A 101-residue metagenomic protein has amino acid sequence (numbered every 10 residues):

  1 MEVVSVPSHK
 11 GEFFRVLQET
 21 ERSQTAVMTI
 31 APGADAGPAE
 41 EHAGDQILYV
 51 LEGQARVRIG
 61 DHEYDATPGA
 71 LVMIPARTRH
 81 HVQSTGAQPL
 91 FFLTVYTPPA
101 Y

Functional and structural regions predicted by a protein language model:
M1-A26, G37-P38: A short, N-terminal "cap"/entry segment at the start of jelly-roll beta-barrel domains of the cupin/DSBH fold
E21-S23, P32-D35, Q54, P98-Y101: Short, charged/polar surface micro-motifs in flexible loops or helix N-caps
T29-A31, E41-V57: Short, conserved beta-strand element in jelly-roll/cupin
I47, Q54-R56, E63, R79 (+1 more regions): Structural motif
D61-A76: Short acidic-glycine-tyrosine-enriched beta hairpin
A76-Y101: Ligand-binding loop in jelly-roll beta-barrel domains
